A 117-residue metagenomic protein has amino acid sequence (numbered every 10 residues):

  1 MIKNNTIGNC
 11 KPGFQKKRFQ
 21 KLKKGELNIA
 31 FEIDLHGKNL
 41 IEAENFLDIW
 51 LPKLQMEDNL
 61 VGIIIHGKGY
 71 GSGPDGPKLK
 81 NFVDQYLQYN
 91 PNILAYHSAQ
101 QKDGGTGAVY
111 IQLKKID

Functional and structural regions predicted by a protein language model:
M1-V61, I65-D117: Long, charged, low-complexity intrinsically disordered regions
